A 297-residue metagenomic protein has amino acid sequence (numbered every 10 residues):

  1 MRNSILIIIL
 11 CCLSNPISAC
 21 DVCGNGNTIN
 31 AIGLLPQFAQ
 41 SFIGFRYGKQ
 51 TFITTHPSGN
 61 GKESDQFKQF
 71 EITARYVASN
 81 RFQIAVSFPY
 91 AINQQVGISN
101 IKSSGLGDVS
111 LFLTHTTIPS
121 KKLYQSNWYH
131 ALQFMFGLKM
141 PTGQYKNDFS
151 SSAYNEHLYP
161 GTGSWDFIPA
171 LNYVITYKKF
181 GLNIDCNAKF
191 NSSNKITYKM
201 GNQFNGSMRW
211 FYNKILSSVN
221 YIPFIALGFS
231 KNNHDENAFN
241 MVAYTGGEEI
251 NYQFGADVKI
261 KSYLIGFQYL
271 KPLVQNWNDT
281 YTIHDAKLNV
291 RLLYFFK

Functional and structural regions predicted by a protein language model:
I17-R46, Q50-F52, K121-Q133: Outer-membrane beta-barrel biogenesis signature
L34, F45, I72-Y76, V86 (+8 more regions): Residues on the lipid-exposed face of transmembrane beta-strands in outer-membrane beta-barrel proteins
A39, S64-F70, S104-L111, H130 (+4 more regions): Residues that define the transmembrane beta-barrel architecture of outer-membrane proteins
S41, R81-I84, S120-L123, K179-L182 (+2 more regions): Repeated loop/turn-to-beta-strand initiation elements of outer-membrane beta-barrel proteins
Y47-I53, F88-Q94, T117, L138-Q144 (+7 more regions): Transmembrane beta-strands of outer-membrane beta-barrel pores
G48-Q69: Surface-exposed strand-loop-strand hairpins of Gram-negative outer-membrane beta-barrel proteins
T51-T54, S58, Y198-K297: Outer membrane beta-barrel transmembrane domains
S99-K199, K297: Outer-membrane pore/translocation modules
